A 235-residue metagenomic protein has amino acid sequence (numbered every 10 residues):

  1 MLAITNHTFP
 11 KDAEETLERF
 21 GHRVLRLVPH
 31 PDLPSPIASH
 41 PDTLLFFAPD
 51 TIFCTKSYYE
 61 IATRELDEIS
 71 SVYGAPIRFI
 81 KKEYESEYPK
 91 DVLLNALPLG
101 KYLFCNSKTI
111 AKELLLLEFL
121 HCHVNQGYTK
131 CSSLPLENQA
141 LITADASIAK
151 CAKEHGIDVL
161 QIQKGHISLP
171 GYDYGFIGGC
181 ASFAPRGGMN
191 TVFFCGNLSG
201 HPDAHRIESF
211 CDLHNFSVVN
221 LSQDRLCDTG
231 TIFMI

Functional and structural regions predicted by a protein language model:
M1-I235: Histidine/cysteine-enriched polar flanking segments
